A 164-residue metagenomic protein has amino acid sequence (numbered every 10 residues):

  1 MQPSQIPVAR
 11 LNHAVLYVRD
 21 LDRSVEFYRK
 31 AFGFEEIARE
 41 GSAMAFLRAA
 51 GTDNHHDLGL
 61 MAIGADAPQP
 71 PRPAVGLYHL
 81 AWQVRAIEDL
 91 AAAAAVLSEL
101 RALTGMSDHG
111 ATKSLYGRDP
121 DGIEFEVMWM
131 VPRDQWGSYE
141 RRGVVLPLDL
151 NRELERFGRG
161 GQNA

Functional and structural regions predicted by a protein language model:
M1-P3, A65-P71: Short beta-strand/turn micro-motifs at beta-sheet edges
M1-Q5, A94-A164: Vicinal oxygen chelate
I6, L16-A62: Core segments of cupin and vicinal oxygen chelate
R10-R19, P68-V96, K113-I123: Vicinal oxygen chelate
E26, K30, A91-A95, E99: Replace "anionic and nucleotidyl ligands
G33-F34, A65-D66, A102-L103: Short beta-turn/strand-loop junction motif enriched in small, turn-promoting residues
R48, G59-M61, A81, R118 (+1 more regions): Residues in well-ordered beta-strands of folded domains
H55, A65-P68, P132-W136: A short local loop/turn or secondary-structure capping micro-motif enriched for an aromatic residue
